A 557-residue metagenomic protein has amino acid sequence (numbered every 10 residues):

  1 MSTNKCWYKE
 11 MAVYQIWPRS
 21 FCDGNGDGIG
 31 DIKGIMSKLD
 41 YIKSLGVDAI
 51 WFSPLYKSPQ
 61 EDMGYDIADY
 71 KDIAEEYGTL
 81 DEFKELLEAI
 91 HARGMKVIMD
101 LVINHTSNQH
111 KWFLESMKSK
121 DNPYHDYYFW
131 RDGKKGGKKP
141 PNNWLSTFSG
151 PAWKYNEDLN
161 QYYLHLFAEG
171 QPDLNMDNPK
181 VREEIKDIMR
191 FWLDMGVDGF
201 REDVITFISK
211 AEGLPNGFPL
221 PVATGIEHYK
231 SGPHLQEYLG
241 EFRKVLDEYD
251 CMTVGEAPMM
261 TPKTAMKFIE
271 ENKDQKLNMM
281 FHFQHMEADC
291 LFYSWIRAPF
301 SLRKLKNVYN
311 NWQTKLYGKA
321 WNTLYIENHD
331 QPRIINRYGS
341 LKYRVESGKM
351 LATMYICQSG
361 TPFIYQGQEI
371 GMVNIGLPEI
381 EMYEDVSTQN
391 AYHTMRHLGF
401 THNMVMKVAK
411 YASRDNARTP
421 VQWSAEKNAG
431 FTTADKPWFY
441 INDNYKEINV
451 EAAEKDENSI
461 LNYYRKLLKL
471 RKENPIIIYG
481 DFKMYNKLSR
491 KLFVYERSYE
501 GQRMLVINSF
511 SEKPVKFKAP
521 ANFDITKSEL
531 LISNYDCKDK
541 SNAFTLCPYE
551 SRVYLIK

Functional and structural regions predicted by a protein language model:
M1-K57, K84, E88-I90, T361-I364 (+1 more regions): Carbohydrate-interacting/catalytic domains
S2-R190, D194, F207-K263, F268-E271 (+1 more regions): Acidic/aromatic-lined carbohydrate-recognition and catalytic surfaces of CAZymes acting on diverse glycans
K9, G94, D250, K276 (+2 more regions): Conserved catalytic motifs of the protein kinase core domain
K38, A89, I188-F191, M195 (+7 more regions): Generic, well-ordered alpha-helical scaffold segments in large soluble proteins
I50, F200-E202: Hydrophobic residues within beta-strands of alpha/beta enzymes
K96, D100, G199, M252 (+3 more regions): Hydrophobic "anchor" residues on beta-strands that sit immediately upstream of conserved functional sites
N108-L145, L239, R243-P420, A425-N428: Conserved alpha/beta catalytic core and glycan-binding cleft of carbohydrate-active enzymes
P172-R182, I226-S231, I334-E346, E447-N458: Active-site rim elements
